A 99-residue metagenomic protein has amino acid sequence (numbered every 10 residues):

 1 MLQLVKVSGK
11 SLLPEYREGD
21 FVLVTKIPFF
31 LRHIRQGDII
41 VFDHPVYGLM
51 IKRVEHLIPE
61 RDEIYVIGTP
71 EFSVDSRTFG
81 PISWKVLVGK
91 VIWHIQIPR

Functional and structural regions predicted by a protein language model:
M1-R99: Extended hydrophobic leader/signal-anchor segments used for secretion and membrane insertion
